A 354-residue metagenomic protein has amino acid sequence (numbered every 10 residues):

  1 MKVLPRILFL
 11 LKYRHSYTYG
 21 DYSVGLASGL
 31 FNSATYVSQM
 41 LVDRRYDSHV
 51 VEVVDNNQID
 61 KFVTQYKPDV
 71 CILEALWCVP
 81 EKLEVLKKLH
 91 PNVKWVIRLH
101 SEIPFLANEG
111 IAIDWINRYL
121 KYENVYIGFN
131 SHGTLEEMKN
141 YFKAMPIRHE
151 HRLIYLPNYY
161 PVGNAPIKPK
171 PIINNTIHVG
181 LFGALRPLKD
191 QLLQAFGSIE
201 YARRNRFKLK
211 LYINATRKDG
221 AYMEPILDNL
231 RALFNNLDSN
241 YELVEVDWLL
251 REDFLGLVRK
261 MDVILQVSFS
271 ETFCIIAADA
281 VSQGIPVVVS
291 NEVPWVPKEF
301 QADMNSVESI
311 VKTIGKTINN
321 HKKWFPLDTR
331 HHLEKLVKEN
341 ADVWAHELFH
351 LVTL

Functional and structural regions predicted by a protein language model:
N32, N319-L354: A charged, aromatic-enriched C-terminal amphipathic alpha-helix characteristic of glycosyltransferases across folds
L120-H151: A short, active-site helix/loop in glycosyltransferases that binds the activated sugar's phosphate group
G133, R152-P166, R217-K218: Short beta-strand->alpha-helix junction loop in the catalytic core of nucleotide-activated group-transfer enzymes
K170-K189, A195-I199, Y212: Conserved donor-binding/catalytic core segment of Leloir-type glycosyltransferases
P225-L249: Nucleotide-activated donor-binding/catalytic signature segment of Leloir-type glycosyltransferases, i.e., the conserved
F269: Aromatic "clamp/platform" in nucleotide-sugar-dependent glycosyltransferases that forms part of the donor/acceptor
A277, V281-V289: Short hydrophobic beta-strand element within catalytic cores of glycosyltransferases and related nucleotide-activated
N291, V296-T317: Change "using UDP/GDP/dTDP sugars" to "using nucleotide sugars
